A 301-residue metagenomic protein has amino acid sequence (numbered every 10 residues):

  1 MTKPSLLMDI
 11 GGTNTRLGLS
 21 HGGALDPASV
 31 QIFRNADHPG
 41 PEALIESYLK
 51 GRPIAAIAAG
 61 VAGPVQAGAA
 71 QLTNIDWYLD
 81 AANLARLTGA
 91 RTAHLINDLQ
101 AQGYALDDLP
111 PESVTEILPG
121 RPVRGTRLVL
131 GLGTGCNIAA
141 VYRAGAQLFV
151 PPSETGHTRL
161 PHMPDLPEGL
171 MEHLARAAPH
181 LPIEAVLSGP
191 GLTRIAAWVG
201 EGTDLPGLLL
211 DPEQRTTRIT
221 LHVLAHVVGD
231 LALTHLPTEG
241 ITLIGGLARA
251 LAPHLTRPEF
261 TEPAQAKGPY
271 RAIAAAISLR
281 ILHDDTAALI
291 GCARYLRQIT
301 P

Functional and structural regions predicted by a protein language model:
M1-K50, D165-P301: ATP-binding/phosphotransfer module of carbohydrate and carboxylate kinases, centering on a glycine-rich
S5-D9, I54-A58, H94, R127-G131 (+1 more regions): Short glycine-aspartate micro-motif
H21-A24, G68, Y142-A146: Short acidic-glycine loop/turn motifs at beta-strand connectors
R34-A36, N74-I75, H94-A101, P119-V123 (+2 more regions): Active-site nucleophile and cofactor-binding loops and adjacent substrate-binding regions of central metabolic enzymes
K50-L95, G103-S113, V129, A250-P253: Short beta-strand-loop/turn "lid" adjacent to the catalytic site in phosphate-handling enzymes
K50-P53, G89, R121-R124, H235-L236: Glycine-rich phosphate-binding loop signature in dinucleotide/nucleotide-binding domains
A93-P122, P206-L221, H226: ATP-dependent carbohydrate kinase catalytic cores
V114-P119, V123-A178, P182, F260-Q265 (+1 more regions): Glycine-rich phosphate-binding loop of actin/hexokinase-like ATP-binding domains
